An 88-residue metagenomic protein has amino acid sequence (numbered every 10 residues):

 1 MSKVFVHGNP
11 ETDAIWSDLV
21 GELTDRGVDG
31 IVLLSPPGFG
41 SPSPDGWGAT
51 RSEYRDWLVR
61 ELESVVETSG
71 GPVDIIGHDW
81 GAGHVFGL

Functional and structural regions predicted by a protein language model:
M1-S43: Conserved HGGG/HGGXW glycine-rich cap/lid loop of the alpha/beta-hydrolase fold
K3, I75-I76: Receiver (REC) domain switch-region micro-motif
N9, R51, H78: Aromatic-acidic/polar surface patches that form glycan- and anion
A14, D56, R60, G83: Short, contiguous clusters of charged residues that form electrostatic/catalytic patches at enzyme active sites, used
D18, G87-L88: Active-site signature of alpha/beta-hydrolase-fold catalytic machinery across serine- and Asp/Cys-nucleophile hydrolases
L33, I76-G77: Generic enzyme active-site microenvironment
P36-D74: Active-site loop/oxyanion-hole signature of alpha/beta-hydrolase fold enzymes
G77, G81, V85: Gly/Ala-rich beta-loop-alpha elbow adjacent to hydrolase catalytic centers
